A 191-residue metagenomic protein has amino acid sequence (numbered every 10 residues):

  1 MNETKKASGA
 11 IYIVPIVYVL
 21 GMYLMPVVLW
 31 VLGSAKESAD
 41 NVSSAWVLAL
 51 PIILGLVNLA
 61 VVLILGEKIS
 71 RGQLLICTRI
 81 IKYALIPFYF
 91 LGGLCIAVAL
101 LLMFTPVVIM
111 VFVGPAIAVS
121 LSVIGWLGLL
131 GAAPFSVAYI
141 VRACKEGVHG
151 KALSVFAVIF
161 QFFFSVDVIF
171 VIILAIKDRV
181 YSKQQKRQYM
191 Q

Functional and structural regions predicted by a protein language model:
S8-M25: Alpha-helical transmembrane segments
A35-N41, E67-I80, C144-K151: Membrane-interface helix-boundary motifs at transmembrane edges
S43-G55, K82, L121-L129: Alpha-helical transmembrane segments of polytopic membrane proteins
N58-I80, L100-V108: Membrane-helix interface/capping segments
L75-L94, V155-F163: Transmembrane alpha-helical segments of multi-pass membrane proteins
L91-S136, C144: Membrane-proximal helix-loop-helix units in multi-pass membrane proteins
F156-I176: Hydrophobic, aromatic-rich membrane-embedded alpha-helical segments
V171-Q191: Membrane-interface alpha-helices
